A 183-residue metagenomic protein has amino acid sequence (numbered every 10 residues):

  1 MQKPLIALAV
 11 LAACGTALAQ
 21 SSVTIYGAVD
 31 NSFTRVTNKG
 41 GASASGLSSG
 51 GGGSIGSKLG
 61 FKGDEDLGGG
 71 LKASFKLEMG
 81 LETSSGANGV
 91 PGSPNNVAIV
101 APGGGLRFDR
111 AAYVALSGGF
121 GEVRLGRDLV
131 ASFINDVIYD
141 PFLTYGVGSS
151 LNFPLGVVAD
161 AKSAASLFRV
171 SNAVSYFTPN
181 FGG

Functional and structural regions predicted by a protein language model:
K3-P4, D128: Hydrophobic alpha-helical segments, especially transmembrane helices and their immediate juxtamembrane helical caps
L5-A13: Sec-dependent N-terminal signal peptides
G15-A19: Sec/Tat signal peptide C-region and signal peptidase I cleavage site
S21-F33, G46-G183: Outer membrane beta-barrel
V36-G41: Flexible, solvent-exposed coil segments and beta strand-coil junctions, predominantly the extracellular/periplasmic
